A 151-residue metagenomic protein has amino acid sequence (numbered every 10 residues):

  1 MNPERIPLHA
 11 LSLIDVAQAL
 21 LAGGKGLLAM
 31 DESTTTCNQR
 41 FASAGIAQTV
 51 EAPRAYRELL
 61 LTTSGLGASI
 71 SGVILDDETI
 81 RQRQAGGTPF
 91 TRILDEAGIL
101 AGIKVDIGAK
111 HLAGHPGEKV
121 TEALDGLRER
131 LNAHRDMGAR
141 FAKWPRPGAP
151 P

Functional and structural regions predicted by a protein language model:
M1-M137, P150: Alpha/beta catalytic barrel-like cores
K104, K143-P145: A general lysine-centric signal
R140: Residue-level detector of anion-binding/catalytic polar loops
P145-P151: Active-site-proximal beta-alpha loop/turn segments in soluble metabolic enzymes
